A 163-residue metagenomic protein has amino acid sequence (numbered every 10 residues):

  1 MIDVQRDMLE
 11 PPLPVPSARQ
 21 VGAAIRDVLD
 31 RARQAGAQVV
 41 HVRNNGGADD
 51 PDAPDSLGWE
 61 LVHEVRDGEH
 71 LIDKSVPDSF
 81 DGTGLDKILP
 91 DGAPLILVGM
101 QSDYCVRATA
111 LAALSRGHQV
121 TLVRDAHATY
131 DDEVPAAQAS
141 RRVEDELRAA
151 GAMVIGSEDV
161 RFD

Functional and structural regions predicted by a protein language model:
M1-V4: N-terminal nucleotide-binding beta1-loop-alpha1 segment
R6-P11: Short acidic, Gly/Ser-rich segments with clustered Asp/Glu that frequently serve as metal-coordination loops in enzyme
L13-V40, N44, I96: A short alpha/beta connector and helix-capping loop motif
D27-D30, D52-D163: Active-site-adjacent betaalpha module
G46-D50: Glycine-rich, proline-tolerant flexible connector loops at the mouths of alpha/beta enzymes
